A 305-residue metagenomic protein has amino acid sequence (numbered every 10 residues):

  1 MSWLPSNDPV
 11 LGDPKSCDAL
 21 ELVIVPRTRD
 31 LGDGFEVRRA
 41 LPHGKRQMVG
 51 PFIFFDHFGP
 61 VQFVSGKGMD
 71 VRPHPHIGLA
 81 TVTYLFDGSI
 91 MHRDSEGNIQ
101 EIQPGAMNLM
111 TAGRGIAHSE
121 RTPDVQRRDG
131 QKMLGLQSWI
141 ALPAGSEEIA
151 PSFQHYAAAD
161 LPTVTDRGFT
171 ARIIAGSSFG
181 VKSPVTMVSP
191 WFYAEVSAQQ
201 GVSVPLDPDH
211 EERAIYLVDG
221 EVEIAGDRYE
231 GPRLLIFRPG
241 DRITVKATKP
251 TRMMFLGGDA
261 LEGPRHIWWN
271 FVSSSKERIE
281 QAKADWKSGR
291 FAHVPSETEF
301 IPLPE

Functional and structural regions predicted by a protein language model:
M1-E305: Jelly-roll (double-stranded beta-helix
